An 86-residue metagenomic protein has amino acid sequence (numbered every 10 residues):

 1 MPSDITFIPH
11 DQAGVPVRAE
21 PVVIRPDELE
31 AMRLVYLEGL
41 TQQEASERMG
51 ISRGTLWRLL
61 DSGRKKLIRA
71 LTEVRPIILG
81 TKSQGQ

Functional and structural regions predicted by a protein language model:
S3-P26: Short, Lys/Arg-enriched anionic-surface-contact patches
A31-M32: Short alpha-helical "packing" element that flanks the helix-turn-helix/winged-helix DNA-binding module
V35-E38: Short helix-to-turn junction characteristic of helix-turn-helix DNA-binding domains, especially the helix
T41, G50-T55: Helix-turn-helix DNA-binding motif, specifically the short coil turn and the N-cap/start of the second
E47: Alpha-helical residues within the helix-turn-helix
L59-S62: Residues within the DNA-recognition helix of helix-turn-helix
R64-L71: C-terminal flanking helix
